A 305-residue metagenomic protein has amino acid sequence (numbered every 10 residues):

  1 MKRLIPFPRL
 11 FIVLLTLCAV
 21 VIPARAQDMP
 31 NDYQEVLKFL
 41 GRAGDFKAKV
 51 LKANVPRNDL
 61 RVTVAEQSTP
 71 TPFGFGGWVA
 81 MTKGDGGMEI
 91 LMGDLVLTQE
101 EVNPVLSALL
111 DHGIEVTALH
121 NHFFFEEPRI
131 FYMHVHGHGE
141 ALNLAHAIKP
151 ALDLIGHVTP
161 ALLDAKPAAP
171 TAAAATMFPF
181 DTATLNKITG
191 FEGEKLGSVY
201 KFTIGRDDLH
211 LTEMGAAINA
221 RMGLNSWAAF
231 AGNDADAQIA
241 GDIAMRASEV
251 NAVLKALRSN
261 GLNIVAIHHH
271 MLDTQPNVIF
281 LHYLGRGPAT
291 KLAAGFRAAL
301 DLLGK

Functional and structural regions predicted by a protein language model:
M1-P8: N-terminal secretory signal peptides that target proteins for export/translocation
R9-V21: Bacterial N-terminal signal peptides
I22-A26: Sec/Tat signal peptide C-region and signal peptidase I cleavage site
Q27-R129, H136-V278, H282-K305: Long, contiguous binding/interaction regions
